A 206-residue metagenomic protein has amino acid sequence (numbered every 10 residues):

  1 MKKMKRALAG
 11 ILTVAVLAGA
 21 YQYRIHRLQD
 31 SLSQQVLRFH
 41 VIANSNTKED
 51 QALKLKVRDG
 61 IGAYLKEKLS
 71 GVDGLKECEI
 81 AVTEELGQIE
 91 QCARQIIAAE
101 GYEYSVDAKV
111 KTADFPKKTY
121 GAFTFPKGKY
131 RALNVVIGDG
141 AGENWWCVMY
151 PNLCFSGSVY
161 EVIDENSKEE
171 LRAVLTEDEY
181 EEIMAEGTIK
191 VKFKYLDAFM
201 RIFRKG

Functional and structural regions predicted by a protein language model:
K5-Y21: Hydrophobic membrane-insertion alpha-helices, especially the h-region of bacterial N-terminal signal peptides
Y21-Q34: Aromatic-capped interface at the extracytoplasmic side of an N-terminal signal-anchor transmembrane helix
Q34, R38-S70: Short extracytoplasmic
V36-I42, S105-K109, A132-V136, W146-V148 (+2 more regions): Soluble periplasmic/extracytoplasmic beta-strand elements of cell-envelope proteins
R58, G62-S70, G87, Q91-A98 (+2 more regions): Sec-exported extracytoplasmic/periplasmic mature domains
L75-P116: Amphipathic, coiled-coil-like alpha-helical scaffolding segments used for oligomerization/assembly
F123-I189: Soluble extracytoplasmic domains of inner/organellar membrane proteins
E181-G206: Short flanking/linker segments adjacent to small metal-binding domains or redox-active Cys/His motifs
